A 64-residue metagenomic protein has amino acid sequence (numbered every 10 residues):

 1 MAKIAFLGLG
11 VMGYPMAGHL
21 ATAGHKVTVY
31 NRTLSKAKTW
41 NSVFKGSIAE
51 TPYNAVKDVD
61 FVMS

Functional and structural regions predicted by a protein language model:
M1-S64: NAD(P)+-binding Rossmann beta1-loop-alpha1 motif at the extreme N-terminus of oxidoreductases
